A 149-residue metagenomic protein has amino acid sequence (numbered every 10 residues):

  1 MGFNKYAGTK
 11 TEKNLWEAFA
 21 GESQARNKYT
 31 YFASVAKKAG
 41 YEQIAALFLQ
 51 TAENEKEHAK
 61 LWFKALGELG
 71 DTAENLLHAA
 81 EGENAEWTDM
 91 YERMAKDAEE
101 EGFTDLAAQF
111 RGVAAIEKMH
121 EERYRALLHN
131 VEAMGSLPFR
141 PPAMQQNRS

Functional and structural regions predicted by a protein language model:
M1-S149: Non-heme di-metal
